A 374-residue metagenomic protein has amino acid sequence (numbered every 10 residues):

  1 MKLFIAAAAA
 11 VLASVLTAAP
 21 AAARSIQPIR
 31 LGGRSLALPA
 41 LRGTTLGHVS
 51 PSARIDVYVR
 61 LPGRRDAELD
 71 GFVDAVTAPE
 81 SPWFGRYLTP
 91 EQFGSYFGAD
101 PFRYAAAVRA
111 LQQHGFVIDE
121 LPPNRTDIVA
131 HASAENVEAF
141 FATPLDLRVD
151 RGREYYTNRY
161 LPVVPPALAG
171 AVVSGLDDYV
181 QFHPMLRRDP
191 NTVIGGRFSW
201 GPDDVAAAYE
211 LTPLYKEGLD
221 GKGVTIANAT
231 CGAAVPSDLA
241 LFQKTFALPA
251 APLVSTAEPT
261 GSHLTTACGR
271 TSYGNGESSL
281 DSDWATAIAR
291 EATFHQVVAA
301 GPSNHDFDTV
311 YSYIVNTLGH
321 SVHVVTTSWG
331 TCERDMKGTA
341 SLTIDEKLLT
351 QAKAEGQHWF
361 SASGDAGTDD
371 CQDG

Functional and structural regions predicted by a protein language model:
M1-A8: Bacterial N-terminal signal peptides that target proteins for export
A13-A21: C-terminal segment of classical bacterial N-terminal signal peptides
R24-N124, V129-G374: Substrate-binding/charge-relay-adjacent region of secreted/lumenal peptidase catalytic domains
